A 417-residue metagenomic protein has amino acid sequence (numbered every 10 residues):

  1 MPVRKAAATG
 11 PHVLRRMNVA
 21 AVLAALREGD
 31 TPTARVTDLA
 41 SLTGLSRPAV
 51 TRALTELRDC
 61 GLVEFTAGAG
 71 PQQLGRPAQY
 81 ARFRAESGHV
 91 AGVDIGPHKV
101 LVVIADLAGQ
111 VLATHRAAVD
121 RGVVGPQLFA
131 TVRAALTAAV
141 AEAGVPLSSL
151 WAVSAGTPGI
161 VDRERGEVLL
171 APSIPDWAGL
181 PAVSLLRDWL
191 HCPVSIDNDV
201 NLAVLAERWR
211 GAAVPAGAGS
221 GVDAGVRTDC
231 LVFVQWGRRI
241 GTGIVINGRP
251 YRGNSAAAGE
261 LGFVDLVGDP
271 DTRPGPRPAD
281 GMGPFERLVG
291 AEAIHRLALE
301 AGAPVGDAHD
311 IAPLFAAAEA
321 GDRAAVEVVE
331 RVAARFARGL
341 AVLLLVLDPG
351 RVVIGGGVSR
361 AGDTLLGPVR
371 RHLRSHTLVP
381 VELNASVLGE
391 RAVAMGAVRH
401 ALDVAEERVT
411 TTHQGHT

Functional and structural regions predicted by a protein language model:
M1-A69, Q73-R116, V123-S148, V214-A224 (+1 more regions): ATP-binding/phosphotransfer module of carbohydrate and carboxylate kinases, centering on a glycine-rich
F65-T66, P193-N198, I244: General beta-strand structural signal in soluble alpha/beta enzymes
Y80, V90-D94, L150-S154, D229-Q235 (+1 more regions): Short glycine-aspartate micro-motif
D106, R163, V245: Short, acidic, Ser/Thr-enriched surface-loop or helix-capping motifs
V111, V168, P250-Y251: Hydrophobic "anchor" residues
A113-A117, P172, N254: Short hydrophobic alpha-helix segments
A118-C230, T364-S375: Glycine-rich phosphate-binding loop and adjoining helix at the ATP-binding site of ATP-dependent phosphoryl-transfer
N198-G290: Acidic, glycine-rich loop-and-beta core segments that form the ion-binding/anion-interacting portion of active sites
